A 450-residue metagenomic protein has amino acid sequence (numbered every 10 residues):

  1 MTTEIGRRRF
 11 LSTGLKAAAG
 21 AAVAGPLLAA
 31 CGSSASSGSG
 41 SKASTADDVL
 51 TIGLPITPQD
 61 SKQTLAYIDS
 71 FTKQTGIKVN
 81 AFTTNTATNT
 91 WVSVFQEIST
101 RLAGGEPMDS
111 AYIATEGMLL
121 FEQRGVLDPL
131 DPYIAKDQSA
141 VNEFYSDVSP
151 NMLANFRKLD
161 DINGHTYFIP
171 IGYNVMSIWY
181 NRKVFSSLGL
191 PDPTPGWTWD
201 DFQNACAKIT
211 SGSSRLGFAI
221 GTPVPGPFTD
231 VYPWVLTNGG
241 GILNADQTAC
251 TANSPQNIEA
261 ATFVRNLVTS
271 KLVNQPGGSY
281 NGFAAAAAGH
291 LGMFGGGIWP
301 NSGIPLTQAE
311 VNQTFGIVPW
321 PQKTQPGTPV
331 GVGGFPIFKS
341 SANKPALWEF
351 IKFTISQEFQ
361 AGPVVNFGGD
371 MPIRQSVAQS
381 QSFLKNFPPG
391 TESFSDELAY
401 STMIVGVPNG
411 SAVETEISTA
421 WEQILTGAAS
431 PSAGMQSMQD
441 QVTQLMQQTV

Functional and structural regions predicted by a protein language model:
T2-V126, Q138-Y145, D192, A309 (+8 more regions): Conserved N-terminal structural module of periplasmic/extracytoplasmic solute-binding proteins
T51, D69, Q74, K78 (+7 more regions): Extracytoplasmic/periplasmic substrate-recognition and gating elements
T84-E97, W197-Q203, Q275-A287: Short helix-initiation/N-cap motifs at beta->coil->alpha
D109-Y112, G292-G297: Paired acidic/hydrophobic, glycine-rich loop segments that form the ligand-binding mouth/hinge of periplasmic-binding
E116-V175, G316: Hinge/lid segment of periplasmic solute-binding proteins
D131-V148, P195, G217-I220, G240-E259 (+3 more regions): Short, solvent-exposed loop/beta-turn-alpha elements that line the ligand-binding surface or hinge of extracytoplasmic
A205-T210, D246-P276: Glycine-centered hinge/linker elements that transmit conformational signals in sensory and ligand-binding systems
V365-E416, Q423: Long, aromatic- and glycine/proline-rich binding clefts that accommodate carbohydrate-like moieties
